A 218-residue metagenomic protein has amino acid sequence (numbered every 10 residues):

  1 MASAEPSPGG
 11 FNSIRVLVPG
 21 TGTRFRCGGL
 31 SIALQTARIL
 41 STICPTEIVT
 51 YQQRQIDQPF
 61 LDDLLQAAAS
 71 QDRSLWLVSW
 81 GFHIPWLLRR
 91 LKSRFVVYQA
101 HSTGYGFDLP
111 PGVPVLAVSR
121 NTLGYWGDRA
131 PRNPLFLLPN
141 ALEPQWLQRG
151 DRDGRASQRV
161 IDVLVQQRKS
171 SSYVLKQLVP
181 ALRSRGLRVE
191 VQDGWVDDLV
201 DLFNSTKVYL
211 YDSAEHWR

Functional and structural regions predicted by a protein language model:
A2-P6, L17-P19, L34, R38 (+2 more regions): Extended catalytic core of nucleotide-activated donor transferases of GT-like folds
P6-R15, D72, G154-V163: A short, charged/proline- and glycine-enriched loop that marks the coil->beta-strand transition at the N-terminal
T23-G29: Short N-terminal binding/cap micro-motifs at the start of the first secondary-structure element
G29-T36, Y125-D128, L137-N204: Conserved catalytic-core segment of nucleotide-activated headgroup transferases in glycan assembly
S41: Gly/Ala-rich phosphate-binding loop of Rossmann-like dinucleotide-binding domains, activating on the conserved
P45-Q55, R188-G194: A short beta-strand-loop structural module common to alpha/beta enzyme folds
S79-I84, A100-Y105, N121, A141-P144 (+3 more regions): Short beta->alpha connector loops
N204-W217: Acidic donor-binding loop of glycosyltransferase active sites
